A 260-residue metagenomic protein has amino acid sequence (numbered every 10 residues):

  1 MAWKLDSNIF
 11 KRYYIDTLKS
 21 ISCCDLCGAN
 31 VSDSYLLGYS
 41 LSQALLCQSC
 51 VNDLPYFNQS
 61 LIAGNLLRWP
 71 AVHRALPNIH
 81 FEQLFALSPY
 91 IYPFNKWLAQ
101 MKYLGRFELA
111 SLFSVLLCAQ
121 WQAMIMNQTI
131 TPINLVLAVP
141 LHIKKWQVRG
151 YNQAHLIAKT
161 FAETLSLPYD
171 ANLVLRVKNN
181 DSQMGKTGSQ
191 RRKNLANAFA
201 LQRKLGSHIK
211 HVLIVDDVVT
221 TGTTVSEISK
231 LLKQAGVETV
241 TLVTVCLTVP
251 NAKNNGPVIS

Functional and structural regions predicted by a protein language model:
M1-V215, T220-S260: Glycine-rich phosphate/pyrophosphate-handling loop used in enzymes and phosphotransfer proteins
